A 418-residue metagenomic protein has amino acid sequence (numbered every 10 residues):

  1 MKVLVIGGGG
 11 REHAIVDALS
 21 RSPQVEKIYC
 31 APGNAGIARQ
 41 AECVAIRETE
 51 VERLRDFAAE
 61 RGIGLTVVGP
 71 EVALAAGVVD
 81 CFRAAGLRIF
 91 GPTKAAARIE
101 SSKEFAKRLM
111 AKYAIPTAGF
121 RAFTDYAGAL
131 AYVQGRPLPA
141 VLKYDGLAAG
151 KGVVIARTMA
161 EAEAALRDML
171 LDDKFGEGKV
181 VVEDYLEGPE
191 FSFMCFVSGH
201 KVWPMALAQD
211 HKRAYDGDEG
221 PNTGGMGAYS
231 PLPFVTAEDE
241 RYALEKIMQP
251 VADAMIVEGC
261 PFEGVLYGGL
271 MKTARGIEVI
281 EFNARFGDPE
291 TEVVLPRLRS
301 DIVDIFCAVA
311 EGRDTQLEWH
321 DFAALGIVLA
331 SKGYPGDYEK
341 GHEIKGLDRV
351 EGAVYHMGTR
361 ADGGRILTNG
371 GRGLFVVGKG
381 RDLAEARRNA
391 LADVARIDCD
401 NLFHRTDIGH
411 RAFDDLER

Functional and structural regions predicted by a protein language model:
M1-K94: ATP-binding N-terminal substructure of ATP-dependent carboxylate-amine bond-forming enzymes
A38-Q40, R53-R55, R98-E104, Y215-D216: Short, charged, surface-exposed secondary-structure boundary motifs
C43-T49, R121-D125, A156: Short acidic-hydrophobic, aromatic-tinged amphipathic segments that line or gate anion-handling sites
P92-G152: A conserved helix-loop-beta module that forms one wall/lid of the active-site cleft in ATP-utilizing catalytic domains
G152-P289: Internal nucleotide-binding/catalytic subdomain
L244-L266, N283-R349, D362: Active-site "cap" helix and flanking loop/linker of ATP-utilizing ligase/carboxylase catalytic domains
R360-G363, T368-R418: Generic C-terminus detector
